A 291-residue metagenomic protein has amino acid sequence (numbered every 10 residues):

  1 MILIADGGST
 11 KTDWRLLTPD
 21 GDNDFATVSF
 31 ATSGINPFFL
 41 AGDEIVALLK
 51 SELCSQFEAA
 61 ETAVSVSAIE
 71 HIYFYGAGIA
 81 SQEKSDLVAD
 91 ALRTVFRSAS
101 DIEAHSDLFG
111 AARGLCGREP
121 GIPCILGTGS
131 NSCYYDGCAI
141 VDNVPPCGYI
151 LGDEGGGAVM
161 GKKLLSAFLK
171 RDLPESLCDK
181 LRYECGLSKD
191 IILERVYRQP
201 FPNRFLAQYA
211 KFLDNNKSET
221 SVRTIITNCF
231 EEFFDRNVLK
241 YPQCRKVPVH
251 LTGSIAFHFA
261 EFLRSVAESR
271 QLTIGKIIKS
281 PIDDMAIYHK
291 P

Functional and structural regions predicted by a protein language model:
M1-H71, R93-T94, L115-I122, S166-P291: ATP-binding/phosphotransfer module of carbohydrate and carboxylate kinases, centering on a glycine-rich
L17-P19, C133-D136: Short beta-strand-to-turn element immediately C-terminal to the catalytic PLP-Schiff-base lysine in fold type I
N36-P37, G78, P146-D153, L272-K276: A short glycine/serine-rich beta->alpha loop
A68-H71, Y75-L108: Anion-binding (especially nucleotide phosphate/pyrophosphate-binding) glycine-rich loop and adjoining beta-alpha core
S100-P123: Conserved phosphate-binding catalytic cores of ATP/NTP-utilizing and phosphoryl-transfer enzymes
S130: Active-site PLP attachment segment
A139-L187: Glycine-rich phosphate-binding loop plus the immediately following alpha-helix
